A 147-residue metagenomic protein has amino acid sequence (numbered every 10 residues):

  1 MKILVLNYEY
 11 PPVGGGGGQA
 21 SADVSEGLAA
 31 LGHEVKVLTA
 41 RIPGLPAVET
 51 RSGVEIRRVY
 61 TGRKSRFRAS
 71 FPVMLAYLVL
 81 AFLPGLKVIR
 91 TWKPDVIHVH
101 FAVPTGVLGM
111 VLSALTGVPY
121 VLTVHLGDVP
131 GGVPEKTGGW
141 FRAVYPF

Functional and structural regions predicted by a protein language model:
M1-E55: N-terminal subdomain of nucleotide-sugar transferases
Y8, V124-G127: Histidine-centered beta-alpha loop that forms part of the nucleotide-sugar donor binding/catalytic region in diverse
G27, L108, L112, V144: Hydrophobic/aromatic ligand-binding patch that stacks against planar heteroaromatic rings of cofactors or nucleotides
A40-I42, T61, H125-L126: Active-site loop/turn elements of alpha/beta-hydrolase fold enzymes, especially the short glycine-/histidine-rich
V54-L83, K136, W140: A short, charged, and often flexible helix/loop element on the N-terminal side of the glycosyltransferase catalytic
M74, L78-F82, P94-V118, L122-V124: An aromatic- and histidine-rich active-site surface loop
V88-K93: Glycine-rich phosphate-binding loop signature in dinucleotide/nucleotide-binding domains
T116-V121, D128-F147: Nucleotide-sugar donor phosphate/pyrophosphate-binding loop at the beta->alpha transition of glycosyltransferases
